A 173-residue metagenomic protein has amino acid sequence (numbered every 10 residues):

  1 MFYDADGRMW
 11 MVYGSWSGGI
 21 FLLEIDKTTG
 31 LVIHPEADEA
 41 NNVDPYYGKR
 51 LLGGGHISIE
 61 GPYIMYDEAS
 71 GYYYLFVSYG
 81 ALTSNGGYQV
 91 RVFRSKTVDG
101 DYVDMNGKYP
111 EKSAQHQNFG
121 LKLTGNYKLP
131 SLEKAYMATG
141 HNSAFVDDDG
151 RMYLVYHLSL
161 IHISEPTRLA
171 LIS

Functional and structural regions predicted by a protein language model:
M1-S164, R168, S173: Carbohydrate-active catalytic/glycan-binding domains of CAZyme proteins, especially the secreted or lumenal ectodomains
